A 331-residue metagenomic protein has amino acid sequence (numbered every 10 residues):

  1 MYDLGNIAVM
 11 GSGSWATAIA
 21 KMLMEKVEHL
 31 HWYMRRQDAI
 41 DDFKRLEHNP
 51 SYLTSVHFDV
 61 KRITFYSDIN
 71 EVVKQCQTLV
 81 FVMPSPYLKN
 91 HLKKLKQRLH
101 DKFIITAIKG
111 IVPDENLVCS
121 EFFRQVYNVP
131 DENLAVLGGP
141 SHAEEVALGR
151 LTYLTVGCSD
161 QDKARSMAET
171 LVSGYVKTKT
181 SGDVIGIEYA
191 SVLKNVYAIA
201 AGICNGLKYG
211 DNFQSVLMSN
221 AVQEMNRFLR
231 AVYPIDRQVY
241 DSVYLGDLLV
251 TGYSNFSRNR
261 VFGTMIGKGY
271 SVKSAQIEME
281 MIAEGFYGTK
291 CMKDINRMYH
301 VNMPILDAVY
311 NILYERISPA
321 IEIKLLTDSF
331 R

Functional and structural regions predicted by a protein language model:
M1-V56, I63-S67: NAD(P)+-binding Rossmann beta1-loop-alpha1 motif at the extreme N-terminus of oxidoreductases
M10, S14, A18, D38 (+17 more regions): Conserved active-site and cofactor/substrate-binding residues in soluble primary-metabolism enzymes
V56-T64, P130-N133, G174-V176, V301: A short helix-to-beta-strand connector/capping loop
Y66-K74, T78-G149, M167-E169: Rossmann-like NAD(P)(H) cofactor-binding subdomain of soluble oxidoreductases
K74-Q75, L193, L245: Alpha-helix C-terminal capping/helix-to-coil transition sites in glycosyltransferase folds
Y87, R98, V126-N133, L151-R237: Internal alpha-helical scaffold of NAD(P)-dependent oxidoreductase catalytic cores
A201-N205, R230-R331: NAD(P)-dependent Rossmann-like dehydrogenase/reductase catalytic/cofactor-binding core
